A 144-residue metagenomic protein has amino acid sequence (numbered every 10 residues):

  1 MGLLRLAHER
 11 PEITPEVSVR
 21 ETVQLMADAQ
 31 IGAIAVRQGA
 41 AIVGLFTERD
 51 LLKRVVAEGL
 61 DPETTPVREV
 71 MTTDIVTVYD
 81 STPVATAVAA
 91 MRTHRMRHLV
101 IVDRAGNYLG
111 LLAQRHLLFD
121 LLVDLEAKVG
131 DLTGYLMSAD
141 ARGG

Functional and structural regions predicted by a protein language model:
M1-E9, T47-R92, A113-G144: Tandem CBS (Bateman) regulatory domains
G2, E16-S18, Q30-A33, L51-R54: Short acidic/polar alpha-helix capping motifs at helix-coil junctions
E9-E12, A41-I42, T77, N107: Short, flexible active-site loop motifs that bind/organize anionic cofactors or intermediates
E12-Q30, T77-R95, V102, L121: The conserved cystathionine-beta-synthase
M26-A29, I34-D50, M91, L99-L117: A glycine-centered beta-loop-beta connector
